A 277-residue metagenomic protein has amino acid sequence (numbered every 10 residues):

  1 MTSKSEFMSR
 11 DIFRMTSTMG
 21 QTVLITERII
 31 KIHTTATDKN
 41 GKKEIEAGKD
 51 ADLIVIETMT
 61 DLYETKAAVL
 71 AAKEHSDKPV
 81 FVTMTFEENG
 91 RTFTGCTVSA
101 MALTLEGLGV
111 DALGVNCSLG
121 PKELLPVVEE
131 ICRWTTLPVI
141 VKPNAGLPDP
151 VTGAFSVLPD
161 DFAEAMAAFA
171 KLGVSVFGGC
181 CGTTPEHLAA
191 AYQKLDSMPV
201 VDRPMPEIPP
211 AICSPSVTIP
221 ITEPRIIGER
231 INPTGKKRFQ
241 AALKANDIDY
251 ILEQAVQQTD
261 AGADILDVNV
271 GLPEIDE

Functional and structural regions predicted by a protein language model:
M1-E277: Domain-level signal for soluble alpha/beta catalytic cores
